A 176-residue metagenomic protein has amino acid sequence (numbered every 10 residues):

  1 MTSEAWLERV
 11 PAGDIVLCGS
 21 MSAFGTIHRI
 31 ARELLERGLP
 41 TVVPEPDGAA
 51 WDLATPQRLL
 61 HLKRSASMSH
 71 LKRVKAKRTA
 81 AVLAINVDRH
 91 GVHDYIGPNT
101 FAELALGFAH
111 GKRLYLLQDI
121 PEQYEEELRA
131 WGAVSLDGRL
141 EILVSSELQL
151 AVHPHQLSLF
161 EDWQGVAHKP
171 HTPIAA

Functional and structural regions predicted by a protein language model:
M1-A176: Conserved catalytic or regulatory cores that recognize and/or transform ribose-phosphate-containing ligands
